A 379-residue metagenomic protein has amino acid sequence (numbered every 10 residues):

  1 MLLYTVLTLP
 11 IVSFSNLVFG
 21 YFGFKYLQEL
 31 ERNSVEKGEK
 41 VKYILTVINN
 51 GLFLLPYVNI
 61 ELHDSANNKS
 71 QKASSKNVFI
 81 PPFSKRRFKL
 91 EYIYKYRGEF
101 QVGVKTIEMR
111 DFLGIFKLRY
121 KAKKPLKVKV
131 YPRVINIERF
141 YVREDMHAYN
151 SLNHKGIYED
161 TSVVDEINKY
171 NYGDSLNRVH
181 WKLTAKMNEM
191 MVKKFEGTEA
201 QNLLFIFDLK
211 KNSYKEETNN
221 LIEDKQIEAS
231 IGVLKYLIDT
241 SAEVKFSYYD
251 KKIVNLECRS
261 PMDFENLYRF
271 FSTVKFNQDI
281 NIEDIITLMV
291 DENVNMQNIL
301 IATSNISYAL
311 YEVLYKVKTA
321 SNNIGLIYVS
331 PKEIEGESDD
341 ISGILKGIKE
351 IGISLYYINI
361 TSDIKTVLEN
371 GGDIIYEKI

Functional and structural regions predicted by a protein language model:
M1-T8: Membrane-targeting alpha-helical segments
T8-N255, N298-A302, K316: An amphipathic, basic-hydrophobic helix/alpha-beta surface used to engage anionic, phosphate-rich ligands or surfaces
K169-I379: Exposed, interaction-prone extracellular/peripheral surfaces
